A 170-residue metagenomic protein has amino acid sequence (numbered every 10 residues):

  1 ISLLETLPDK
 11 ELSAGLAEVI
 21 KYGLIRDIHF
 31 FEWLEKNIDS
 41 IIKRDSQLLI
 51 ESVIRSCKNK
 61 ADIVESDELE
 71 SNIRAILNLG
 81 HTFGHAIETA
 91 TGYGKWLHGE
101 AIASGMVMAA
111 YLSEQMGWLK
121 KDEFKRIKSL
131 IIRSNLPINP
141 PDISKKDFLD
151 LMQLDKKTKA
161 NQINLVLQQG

Functional and structural regions predicted by a protein language model:
I1-N37: A glycine/threonine-rich phosphate-anchoring loop and its flanking beta-alpha core in nucleotide/phosphate-binding
S2, G15, H29, K36 (+4 more regions): Residue-level signal for pocket-adjacent positions within structured domains
E5-D9, A14, R26, E65 (+5 more regions): Generic structural "secondary-structure junction" signal
L7-P8, L16-A17, D45-S46, K60-A61 (+1 more regions): Short secondary-structure boundary micro-motifs
E11, A17-I20, W118-Q169: C-terminal charged capping/lid subdomain of soluble metabolic enzymes
K21-L24, T89, I102-S104, V166: Glycine-rich loops and low-complexity Gly/Arg-rich segments that provide flexible linkers or classic glycine-based
E32-K146: Active-site segments that bind and position negatively charged phosphate/pyrophosphate groups
